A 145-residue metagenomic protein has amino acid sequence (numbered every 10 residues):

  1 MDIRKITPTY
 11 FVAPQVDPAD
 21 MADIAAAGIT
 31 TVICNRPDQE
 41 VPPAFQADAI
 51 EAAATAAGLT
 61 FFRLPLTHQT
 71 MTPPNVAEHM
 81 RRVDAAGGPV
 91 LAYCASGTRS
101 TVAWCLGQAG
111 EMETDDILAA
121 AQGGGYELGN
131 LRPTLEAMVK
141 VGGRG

Functional and structural regions predicted by a protein language model:
M1-V90, C105-G145: Cys-dependent protein tyrosine phosphatase-like superfamily
V90-T101: A phosphate-binding catalytic loop at a beta-strand-loop-alpha-helix junction that coordinates phosphoryl groups
